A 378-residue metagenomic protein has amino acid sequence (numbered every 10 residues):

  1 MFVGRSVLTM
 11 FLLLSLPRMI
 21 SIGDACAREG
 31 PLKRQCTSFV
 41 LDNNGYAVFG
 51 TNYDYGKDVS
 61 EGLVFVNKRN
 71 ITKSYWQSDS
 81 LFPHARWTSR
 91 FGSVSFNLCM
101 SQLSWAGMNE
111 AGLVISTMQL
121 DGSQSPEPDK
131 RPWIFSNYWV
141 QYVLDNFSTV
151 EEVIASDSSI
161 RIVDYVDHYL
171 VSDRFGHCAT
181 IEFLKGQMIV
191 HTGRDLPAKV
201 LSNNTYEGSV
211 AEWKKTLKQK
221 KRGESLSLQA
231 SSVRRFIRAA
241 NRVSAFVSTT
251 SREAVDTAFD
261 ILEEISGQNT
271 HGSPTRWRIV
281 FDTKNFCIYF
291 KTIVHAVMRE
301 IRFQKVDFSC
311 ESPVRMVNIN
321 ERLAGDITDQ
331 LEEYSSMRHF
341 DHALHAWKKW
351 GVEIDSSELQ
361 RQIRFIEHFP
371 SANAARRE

Functional and structural regions predicted by a protein language model:
M1-M10: Bacterial N-terminal signal peptides that target proteins for export
L16-G23: C-terminal segment of classical bacterial N-terminal signal peptides
C26-S101, S116-D145, D167, D173-E378: C-terminal, well-structured catalytic/ligand-binding subdomain of enzymes
S101-M108: Cofactor- and metal-binding active-site motifs of prokaryotic enzymes that mediate redox/radical or nucleophilic
N109-V114: Beta-strand-turn-beta hairpins that frame and shape the catalytic cleft of phosphate-ester-processing enzymes
N137-S159: Short N-terminal edge-element motif at the start of the domain
E152-V171, C178: Secretory/export targeting leaders with adjacent low-complexity proregions
